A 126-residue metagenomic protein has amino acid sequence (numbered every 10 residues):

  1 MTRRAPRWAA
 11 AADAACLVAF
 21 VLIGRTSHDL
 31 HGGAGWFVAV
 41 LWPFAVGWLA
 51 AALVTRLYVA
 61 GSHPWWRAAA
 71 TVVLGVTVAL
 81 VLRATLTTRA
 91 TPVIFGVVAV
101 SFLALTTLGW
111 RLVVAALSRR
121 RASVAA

Functional and structural regions predicted by a protein language model:
T2-F37: Membrane-helix boundary elements
W8-A9, A104-A126: Membrane-water interface at the C-terminal end of transmembrane alpha helices
V18, P43, A70-V81, F102: Small-residue-rich segments of transmembrane alpha-helices in multi-pass membrane proteins, especially helix faces
A19-H28, V46, A50-Y58, V78-L82 (+2 more regions): Alpha-helical membrane-inserting segments
L30-G32, G61-S62, T88-A90: Membrane-interface helix caps and helix-loop-helix hairpins in membrane proteins
A34-V46, G96: Structural signature of hydrophobic alpha-helical transmembrane segments
R56-L74, V93-V100: Internal alpha-helical transmembrane segments of multi-pass membrane proteins
L82-V98: Membrane-helix boundary connector in multi-pass membrane proteins
